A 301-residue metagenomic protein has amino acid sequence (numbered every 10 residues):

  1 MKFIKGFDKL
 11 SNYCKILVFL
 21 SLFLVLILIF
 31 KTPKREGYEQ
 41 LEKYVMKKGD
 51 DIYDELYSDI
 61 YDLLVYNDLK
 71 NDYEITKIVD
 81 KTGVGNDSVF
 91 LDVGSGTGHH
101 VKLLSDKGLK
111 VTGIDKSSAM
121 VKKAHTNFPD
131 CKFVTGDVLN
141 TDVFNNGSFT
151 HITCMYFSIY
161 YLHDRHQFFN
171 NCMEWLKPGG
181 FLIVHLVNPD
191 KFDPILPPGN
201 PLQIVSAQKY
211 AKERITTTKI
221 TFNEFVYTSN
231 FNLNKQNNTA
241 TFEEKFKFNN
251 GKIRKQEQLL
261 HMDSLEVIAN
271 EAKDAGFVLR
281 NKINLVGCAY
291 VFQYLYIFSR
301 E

Functional and structural regions predicted by a protein language model:
Y13-I16, L20-G85, H99: Conserved class I S-adenosyl-L-methionine
D87-G96: Conserved class I S-adenosyl-L-methionine
G98-N140: Class I SAM-dependent methyltransferase SAM/SAH-binding core
V143-I152: A short acidic, Gly/Pro-enriched loop at the edge of an enzyme's catalytic core that lines a small-molecule cofactor
T153-F157: Residues lining the SAM
H166-F181: A short glycine-rich, Lys/Arg-flanked "PGG" loop and its adjoining helix->strand segment in the class I
V184-V267: SAM-dependent methyltransferase
L259-E301: C-terminal lobe and adjacent flexible extensions of AdoMet/dcAdoMet transferase-like proteins
